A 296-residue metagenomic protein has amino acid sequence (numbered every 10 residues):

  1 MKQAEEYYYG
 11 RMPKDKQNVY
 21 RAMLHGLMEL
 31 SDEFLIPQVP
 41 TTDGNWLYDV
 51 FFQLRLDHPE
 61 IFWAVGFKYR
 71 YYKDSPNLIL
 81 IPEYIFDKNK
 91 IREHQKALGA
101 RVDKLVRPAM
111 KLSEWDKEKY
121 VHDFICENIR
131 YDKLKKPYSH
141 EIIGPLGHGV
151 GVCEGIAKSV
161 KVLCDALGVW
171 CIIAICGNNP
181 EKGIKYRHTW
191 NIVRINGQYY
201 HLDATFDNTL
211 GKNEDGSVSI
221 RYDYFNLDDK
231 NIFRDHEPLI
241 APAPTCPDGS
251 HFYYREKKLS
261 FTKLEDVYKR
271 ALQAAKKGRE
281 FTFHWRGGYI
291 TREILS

Functional and structural regions predicted by a protein language model:
M1-S113, N231-S296: N-terminal accessory/pre-domain segments preceding catalytic cores
A4, A22-M23, G147-G151, I175 (+1 more regions): Alpha-helix capping and helix-loop boundary segments enriched in small/acidic/polar residues
D43-W46, K117, V152, I156: Short amphipathic alpha-helical segments
V50, V121, S159-V160: Generic structural signal for hydrophobic residues
L80-I81, G144, H148-V150, Q198-A204: Short, well-ordered strand-loop elements centered on a beta-strand within folded domains, enriched for acidic residues
K88-P145: Secondary-structure boundary elements
P137-G147, G151, G155-V162: Conserved active-site-adjacent core of cysteine acyl-enzyme catalytic domains
G155-I232: Hydrophobic/aromatic-rich core segments of domains that either
